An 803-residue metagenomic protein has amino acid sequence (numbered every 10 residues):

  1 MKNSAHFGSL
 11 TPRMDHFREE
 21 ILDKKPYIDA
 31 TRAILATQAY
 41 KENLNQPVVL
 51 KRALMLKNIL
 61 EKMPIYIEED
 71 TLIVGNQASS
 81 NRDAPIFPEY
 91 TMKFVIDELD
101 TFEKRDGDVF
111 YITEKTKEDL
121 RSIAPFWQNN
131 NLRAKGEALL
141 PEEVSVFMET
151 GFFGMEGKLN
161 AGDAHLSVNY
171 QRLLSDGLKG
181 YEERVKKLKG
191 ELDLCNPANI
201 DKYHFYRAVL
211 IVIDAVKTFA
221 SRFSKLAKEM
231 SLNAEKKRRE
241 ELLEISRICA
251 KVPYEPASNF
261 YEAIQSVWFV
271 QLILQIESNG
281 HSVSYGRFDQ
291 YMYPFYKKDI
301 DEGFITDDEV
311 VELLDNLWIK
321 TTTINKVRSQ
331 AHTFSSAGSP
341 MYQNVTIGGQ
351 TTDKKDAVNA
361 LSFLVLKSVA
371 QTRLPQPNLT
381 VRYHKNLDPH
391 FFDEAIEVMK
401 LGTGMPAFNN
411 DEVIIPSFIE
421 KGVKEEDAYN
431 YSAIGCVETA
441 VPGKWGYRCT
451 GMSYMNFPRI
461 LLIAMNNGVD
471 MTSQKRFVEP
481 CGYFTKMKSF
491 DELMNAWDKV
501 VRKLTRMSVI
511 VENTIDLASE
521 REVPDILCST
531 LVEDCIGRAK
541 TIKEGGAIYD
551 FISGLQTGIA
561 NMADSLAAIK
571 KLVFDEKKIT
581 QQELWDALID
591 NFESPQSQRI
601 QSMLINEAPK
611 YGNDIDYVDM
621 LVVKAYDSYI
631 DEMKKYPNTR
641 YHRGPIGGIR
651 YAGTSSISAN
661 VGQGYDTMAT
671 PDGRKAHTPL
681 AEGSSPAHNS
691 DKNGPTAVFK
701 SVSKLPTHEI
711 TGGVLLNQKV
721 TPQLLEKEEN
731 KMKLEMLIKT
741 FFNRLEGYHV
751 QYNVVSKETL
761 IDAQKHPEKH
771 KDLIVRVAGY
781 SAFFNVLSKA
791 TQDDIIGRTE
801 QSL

Functional and structural regions predicted by a protein language model:
K2-Y206, K237, E241-E244, I248 (+1 more regions): Conserved catalytic cores of very large enzyme subunits
Y203, R207-F219: Extended non-globular scaffold/tether segments
T218, R222-K225, E229, E244: Extended, non-transmembrane alpha-helical coiled-coils
M230-K237: A conserved hydrophobic secondary-structure block that centers on an alpha-helix together with its immediately flanking
